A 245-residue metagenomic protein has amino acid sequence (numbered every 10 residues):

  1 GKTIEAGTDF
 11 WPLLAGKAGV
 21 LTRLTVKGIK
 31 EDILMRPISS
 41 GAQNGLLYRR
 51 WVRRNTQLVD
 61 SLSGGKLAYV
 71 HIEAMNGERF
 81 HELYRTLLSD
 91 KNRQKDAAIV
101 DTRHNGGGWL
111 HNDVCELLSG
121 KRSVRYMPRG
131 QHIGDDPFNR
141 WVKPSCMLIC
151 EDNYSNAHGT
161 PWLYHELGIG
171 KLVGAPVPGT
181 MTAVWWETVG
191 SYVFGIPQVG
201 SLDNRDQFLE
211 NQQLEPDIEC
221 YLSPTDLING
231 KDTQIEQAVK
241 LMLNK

Functional and structural regions predicted by a protein language model:
K2-Y192, D226-I228, K240-N244: Cleft-lining beta-strand/loop regions that shape enzyme active-site pockets
A42, P197, S201-T225, K231: Active-site rim recognition segments
S123, I133-G134, I196, I218-C220 (+1 more regions): Short, intrinsically disordered/low-complexity patches at protein termini and at juxtamembrane boundaries
Q234-E236, K240: Long, acidic serine/threonine- and proline-rich intrinsically disordered regions
